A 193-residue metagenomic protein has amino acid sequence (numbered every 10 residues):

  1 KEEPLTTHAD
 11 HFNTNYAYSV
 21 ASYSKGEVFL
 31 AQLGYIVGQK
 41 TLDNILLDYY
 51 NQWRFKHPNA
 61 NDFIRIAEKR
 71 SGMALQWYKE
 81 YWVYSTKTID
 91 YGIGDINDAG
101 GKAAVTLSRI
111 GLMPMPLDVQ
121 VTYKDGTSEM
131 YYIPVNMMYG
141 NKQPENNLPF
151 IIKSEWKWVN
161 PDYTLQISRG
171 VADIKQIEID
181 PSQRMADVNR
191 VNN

Functional and structural regions predicted by a protein language model:
K1-T106, I110, P114: Hydrophobic alpha-helical and helix-loop surface patches within well-folded domains that function as non-catalytic
L46-W53, T164-I167, V188: Compositionally biased, low-hydrophobicity segments enriched in charged and small polar residues
I89, D95-Y163, S168-P181: Beta-strand-rich binding/interaction modules
P181-N192: Short acidic/polar inter-strand loop motif in beta-rich domains
